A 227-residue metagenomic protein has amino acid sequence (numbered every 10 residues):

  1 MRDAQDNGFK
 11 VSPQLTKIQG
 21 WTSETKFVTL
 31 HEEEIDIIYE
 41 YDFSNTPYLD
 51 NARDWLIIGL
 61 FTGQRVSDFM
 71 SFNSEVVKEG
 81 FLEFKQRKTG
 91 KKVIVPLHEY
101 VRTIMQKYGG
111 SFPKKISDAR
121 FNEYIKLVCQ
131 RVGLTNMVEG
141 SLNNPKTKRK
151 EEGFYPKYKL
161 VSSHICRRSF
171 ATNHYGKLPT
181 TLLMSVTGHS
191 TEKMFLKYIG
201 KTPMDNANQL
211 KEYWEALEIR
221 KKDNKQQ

Functional and structural regions predicted by a protein language model:
M1-L15, R65-S67, K126-V128: N-terminal DNA-binding recognition helix of tyrosine site-specific recombinases/integrases
K10-V66, S117-A119: Basic, Lys/Arg- and aromatic-enriched nucleic-acid-binding interface segment
E40, S71, K197-G200: Phosphate-coordinating loops and pocket residues in cytosolic domains that bind phosphorylated ligands
G59, M70, M184: The alpha-helix within a helix-turn-helix
T62, S71-Q106: Conserved tyrosine-mediated DNA breakage-rejoining catalytic core shared by Y-recombinases
Q86-G90, T180, T187-E212: Catalytic-site neighborhood detector that most strongly recognizes the C-terminal catalytic loop/helix of tyrosine
S111, K115, E123, L134 (+2 more regions): C-terminal secondary-structure termini that scaffold catalytic or DNA-interacting sites
S111-F112, K126-S185: Short, basic (Lys/Arg/His-rich) helix/loop patches that form interaction surfaces in the mid-to-C-terminal regions
